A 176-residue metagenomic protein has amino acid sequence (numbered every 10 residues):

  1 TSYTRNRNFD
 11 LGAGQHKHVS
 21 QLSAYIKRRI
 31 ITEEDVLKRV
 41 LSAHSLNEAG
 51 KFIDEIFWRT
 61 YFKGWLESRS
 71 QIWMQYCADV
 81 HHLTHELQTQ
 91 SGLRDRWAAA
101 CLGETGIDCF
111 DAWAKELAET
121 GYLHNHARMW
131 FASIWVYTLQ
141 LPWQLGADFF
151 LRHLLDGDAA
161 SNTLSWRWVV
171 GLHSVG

Functional and structural regions predicted by a protein language model:
T1-G176: Residues lining hydrophobic/aromatic ligand-binding pockets adjacent to catalytic sites
